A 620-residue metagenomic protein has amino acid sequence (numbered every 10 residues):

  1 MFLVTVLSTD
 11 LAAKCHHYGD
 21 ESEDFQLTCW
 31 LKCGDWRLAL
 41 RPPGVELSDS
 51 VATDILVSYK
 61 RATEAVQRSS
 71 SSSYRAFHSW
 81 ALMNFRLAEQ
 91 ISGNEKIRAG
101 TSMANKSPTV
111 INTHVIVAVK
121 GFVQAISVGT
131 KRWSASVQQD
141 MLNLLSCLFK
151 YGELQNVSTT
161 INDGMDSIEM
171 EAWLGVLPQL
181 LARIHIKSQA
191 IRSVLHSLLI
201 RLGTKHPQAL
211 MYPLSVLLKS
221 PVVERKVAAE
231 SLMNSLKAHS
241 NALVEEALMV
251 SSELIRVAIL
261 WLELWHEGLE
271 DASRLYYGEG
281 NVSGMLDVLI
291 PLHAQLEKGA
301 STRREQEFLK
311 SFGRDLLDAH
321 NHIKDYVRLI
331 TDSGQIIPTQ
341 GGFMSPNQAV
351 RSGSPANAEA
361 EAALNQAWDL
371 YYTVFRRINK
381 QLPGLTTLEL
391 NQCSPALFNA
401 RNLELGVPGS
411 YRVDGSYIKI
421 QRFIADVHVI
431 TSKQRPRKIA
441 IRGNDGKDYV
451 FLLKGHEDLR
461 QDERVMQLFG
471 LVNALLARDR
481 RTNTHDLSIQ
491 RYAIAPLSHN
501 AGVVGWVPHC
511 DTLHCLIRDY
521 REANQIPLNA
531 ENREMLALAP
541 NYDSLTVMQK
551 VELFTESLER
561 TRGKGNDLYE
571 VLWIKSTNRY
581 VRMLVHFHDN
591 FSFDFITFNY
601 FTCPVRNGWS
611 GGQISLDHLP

Functional and structural regions predicted by a protein language model:
M1, Q26-D35, R75-H78, Q139-L142: Short amphipathic alpha-helices enriched at the N-terminus of pentatricopeptide repeats
L3, L7, D24-C29, R41 (+4 more regions): Intrinsically disordered, low-complexity N-terminal extensions of nucleic-acid-metabolism proteins
T5-G19, W30, A52-V66, V115 (+1 more regions): Hydrophobic/aromatic packing residues within the alpha-helices of TPR/SEL1-like helical repeat arrays
D20, D24, L31, Q67-S71 (+1 more regions): Short coil turns that delineate tetratricopeptide repeat
A62-A65, S72-V472, L476-Q490, H499: Regulatory N- and C-terminal appendages and interdomain linkers associated with kinase/kinase-like NTP transferase
N399-P620: Conserved ATP-binding subdomain of kinase catalytic cores across diverse folds
